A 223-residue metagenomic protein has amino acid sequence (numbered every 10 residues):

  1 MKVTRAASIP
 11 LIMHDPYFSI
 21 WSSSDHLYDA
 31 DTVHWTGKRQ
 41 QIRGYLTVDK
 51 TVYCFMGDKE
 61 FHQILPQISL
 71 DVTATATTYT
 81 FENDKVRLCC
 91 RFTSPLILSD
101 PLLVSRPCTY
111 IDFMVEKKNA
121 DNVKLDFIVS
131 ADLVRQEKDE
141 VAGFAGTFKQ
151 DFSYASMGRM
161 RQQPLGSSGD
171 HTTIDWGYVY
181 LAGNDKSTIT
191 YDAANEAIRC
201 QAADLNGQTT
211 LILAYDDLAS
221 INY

Functional and structural regions predicted by a protein language model:
M1-Y223: Accessory carbohydrate-recognition regions in carbohydrate-active enzymes
